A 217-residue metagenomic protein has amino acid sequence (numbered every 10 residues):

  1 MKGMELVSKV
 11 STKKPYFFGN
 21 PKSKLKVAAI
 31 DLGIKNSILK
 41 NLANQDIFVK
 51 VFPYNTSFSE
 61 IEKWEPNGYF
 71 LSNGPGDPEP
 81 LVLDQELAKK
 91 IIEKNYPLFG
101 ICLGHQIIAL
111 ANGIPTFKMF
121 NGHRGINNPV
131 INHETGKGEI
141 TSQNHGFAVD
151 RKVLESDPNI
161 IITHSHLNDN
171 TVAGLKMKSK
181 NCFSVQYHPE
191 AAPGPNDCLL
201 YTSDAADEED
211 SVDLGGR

Functional and structural regions predicted by a protein language model:
M1-K26, N36-K40: Internal, non-catalytic "lid/hinge" segments that mediate substrate recognition, gating, inter-domain movement
K35-G100, N112: Flexible gly/pro-rich beta->alpha loop and the following alpha-helix that scaffold active-site loops
Q85-F99, H105-L199: Pocket-forming structural segment of enzyme catalytic cores
Y201-E208: Conserved small/polar residues in nucleotide/adenosyl-binding loops
D213-R217: Hydrophobic alpha-helical segments, chiefly the membrane-spanning helices and signal/signal-anchor peptides
